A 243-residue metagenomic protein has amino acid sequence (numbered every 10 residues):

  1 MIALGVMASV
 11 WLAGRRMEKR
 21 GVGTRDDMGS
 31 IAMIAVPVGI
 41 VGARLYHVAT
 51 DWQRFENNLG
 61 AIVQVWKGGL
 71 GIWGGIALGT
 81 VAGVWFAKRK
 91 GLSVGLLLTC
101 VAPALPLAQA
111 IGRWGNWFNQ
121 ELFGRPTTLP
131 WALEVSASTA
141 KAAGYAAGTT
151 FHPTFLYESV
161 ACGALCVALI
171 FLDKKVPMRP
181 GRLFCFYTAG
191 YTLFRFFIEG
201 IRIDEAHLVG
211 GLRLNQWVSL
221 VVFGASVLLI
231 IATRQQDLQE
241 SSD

Functional and structural regions predicted by a protein language model:
M1-D243: Hydrophobic, membrane-interfacing alpha helices
